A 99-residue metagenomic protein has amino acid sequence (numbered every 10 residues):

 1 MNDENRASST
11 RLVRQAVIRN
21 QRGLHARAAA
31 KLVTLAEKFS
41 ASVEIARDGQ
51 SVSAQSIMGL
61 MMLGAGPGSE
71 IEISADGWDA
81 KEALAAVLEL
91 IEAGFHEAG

Functional and structural regions predicted by a protein language model:
M1-R6, A30, T34, E82-A86 (+1 more regions): Long, contiguous binding/interaction regions
R6-S8, L63: Generic marker of residues within folded, mature protein domains
S8-Q15, E70: Intrinsic-disorder/low-complexity, polar/charged segments enriched in Ser/Thr/Lys/Arg/Asp/Glu/Gln
V17-P67, S74-A75, K81: Compact, glycine-rich, soluble single-domain proteins
G66-G99: C-terminal structural segments of small proteins and small subunits
